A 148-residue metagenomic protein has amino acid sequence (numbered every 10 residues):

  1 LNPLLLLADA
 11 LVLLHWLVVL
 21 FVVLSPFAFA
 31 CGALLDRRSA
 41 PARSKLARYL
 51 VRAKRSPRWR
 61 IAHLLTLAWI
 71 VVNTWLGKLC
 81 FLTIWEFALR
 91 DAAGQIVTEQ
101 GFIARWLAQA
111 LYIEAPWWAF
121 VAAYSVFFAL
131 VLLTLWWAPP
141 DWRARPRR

Functional and structural regions predicted by a protein language model:
N2-R58: Alpha-helical transmembrane segments and their immediate interhelical/interface regions in integral membrane proteins
L7-A8, W106-A138: Individual transmembrane alpha-helix segments
L11-L14, A62-L65, A123: Physicochemical signature of membrane-embedded alpha-helices that form the seven-helix bundle of GPCRs, emphasizing
V12, V19-F29, T66-T74, F128-L135: Helical transmembrane-bundle signal
A62-F87: Hydrophobic alpha-helical membrane-insertion segments
K78-P116: Extracytosolic (periplasmic/ER-lumenal) interhelical loops and adjacent juxtamembrane/interface segments of multi-pass
L135-R148: Membrane-interface capping segments at transmembrane-helix boundaries
